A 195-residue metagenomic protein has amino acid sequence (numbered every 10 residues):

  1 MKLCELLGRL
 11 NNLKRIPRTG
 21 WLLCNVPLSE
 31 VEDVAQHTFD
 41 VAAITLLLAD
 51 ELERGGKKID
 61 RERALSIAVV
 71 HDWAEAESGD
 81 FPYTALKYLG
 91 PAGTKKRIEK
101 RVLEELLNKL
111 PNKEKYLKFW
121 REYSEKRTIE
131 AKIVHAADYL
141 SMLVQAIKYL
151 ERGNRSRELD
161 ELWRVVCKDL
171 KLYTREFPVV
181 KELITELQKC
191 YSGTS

Functional and structural regions predicted by a protein language model:
M1-S195: Alpha-helical, largely C-terminal catalytic domains that coordinate divalent metal ions via clustered Asp/Glu/His
